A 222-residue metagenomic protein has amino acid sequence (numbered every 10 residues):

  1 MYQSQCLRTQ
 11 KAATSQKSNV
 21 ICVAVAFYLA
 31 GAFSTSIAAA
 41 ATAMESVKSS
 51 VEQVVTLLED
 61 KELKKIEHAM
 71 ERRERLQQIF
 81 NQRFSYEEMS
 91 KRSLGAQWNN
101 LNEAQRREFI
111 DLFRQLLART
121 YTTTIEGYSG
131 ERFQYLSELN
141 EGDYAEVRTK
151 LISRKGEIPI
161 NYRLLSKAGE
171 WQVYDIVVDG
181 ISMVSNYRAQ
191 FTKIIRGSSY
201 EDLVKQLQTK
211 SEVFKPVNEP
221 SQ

Functional and structural regions predicted by a protein language model:
M1-K17: N-terminal secretory signal peptides that target proteins for export/translocation
C22-S34: Bacterial N-terminal signal peptides
S34-A40: Sec/Tat signal peptide C-region and signal peptidase I cleavage site
A41-Y121: Early exported N-terminus immediately downstream of N-terminal targeting peptides
E45, T56, D60-E67, E71 (+7 more regions): Surface-exposed, polar/charged faces of alpha-helical domains in mature secreted/periplasmic/lumenal proteins
R119-I158, K210-Q222: Surface-exposed, charged secondary-structure patches
P159-S185: Short beta-strand edge/turn micro-motifs at domain boundaries
V178-Q222: Low-complexity, intrinsically disordered terminal/linker segments enriched in charged and Gly/Pro repeats
